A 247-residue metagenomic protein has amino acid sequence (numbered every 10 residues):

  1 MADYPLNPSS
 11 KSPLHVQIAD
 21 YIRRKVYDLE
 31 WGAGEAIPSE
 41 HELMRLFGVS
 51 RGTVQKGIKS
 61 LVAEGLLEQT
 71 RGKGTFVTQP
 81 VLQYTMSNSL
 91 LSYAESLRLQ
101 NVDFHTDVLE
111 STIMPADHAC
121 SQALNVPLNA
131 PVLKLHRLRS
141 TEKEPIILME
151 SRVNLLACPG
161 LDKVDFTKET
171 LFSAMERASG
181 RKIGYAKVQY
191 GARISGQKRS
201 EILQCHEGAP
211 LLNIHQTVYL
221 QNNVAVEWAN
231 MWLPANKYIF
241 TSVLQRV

Functional and structural regions predicted by a protein language model:
M1-V49: Extreme N-terminal segment that seeds HTH/winged-HTH DNA-binding domains in transcriptional regulators
M44, T75-F76: Short, active-site-adjacent cap segments at secondary-structure transitions
T53: Residues in the helix-turn-helix
I58-K59: Short, hydrophobic-biased segments on the C-terminal half of alpha helices that form "recognition helices"
V62-G72, T78: Beta-hairpin "wing" of winged helix-turn-helix
G72-K73, N236: Beta-strand-connecting loop/turn residues
P80-V247: All-alpha effector-binding/dimerization core of bacterial HTH-type transcriptional repressors
